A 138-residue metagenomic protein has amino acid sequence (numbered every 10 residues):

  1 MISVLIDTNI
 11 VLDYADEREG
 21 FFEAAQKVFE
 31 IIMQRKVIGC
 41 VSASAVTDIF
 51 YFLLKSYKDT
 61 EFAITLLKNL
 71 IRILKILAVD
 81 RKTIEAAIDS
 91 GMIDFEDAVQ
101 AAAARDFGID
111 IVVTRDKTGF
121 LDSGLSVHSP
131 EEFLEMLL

Functional and structural regions predicted by a protein language model:
M1-V41, K55-E61, D122, E131-L138: Short, well-structured N-terminal submotif of metal-dependent ribonuclease cores
S3, I38, I76, I111-V112 (+1 more regions): A residue-level structural signature of the nucleotidyltransferase/glycosyltransferase Rossmann-like core
N9, S44, R81-K82, V113-R115: Short beta-strands and strand-loop turn motifs
V11-L12, T47-F50, G119-L121: Short, active-site-adjacent cap segments at secondary-structure transitions
Q26-C40, S44-G91, A98, A102: PIN-domain endoribonuclease scaffold, especially VapC-family toxins
D97-L138: Acidic, metal-binding active-site segment of PIN/NYN-like and related structure-specific nucleases
